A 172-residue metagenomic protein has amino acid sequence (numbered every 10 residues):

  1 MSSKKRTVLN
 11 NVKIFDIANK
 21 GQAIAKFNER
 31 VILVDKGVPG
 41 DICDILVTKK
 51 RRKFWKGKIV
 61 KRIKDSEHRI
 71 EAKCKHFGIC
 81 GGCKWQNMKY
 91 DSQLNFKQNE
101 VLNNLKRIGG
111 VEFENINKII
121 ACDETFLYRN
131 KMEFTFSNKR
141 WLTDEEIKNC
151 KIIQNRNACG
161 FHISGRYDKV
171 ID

Functional and structural regions predicted by a protein language model:
M1-D172: Accessory RNA-recognition modules of RNA-modification enzymes
